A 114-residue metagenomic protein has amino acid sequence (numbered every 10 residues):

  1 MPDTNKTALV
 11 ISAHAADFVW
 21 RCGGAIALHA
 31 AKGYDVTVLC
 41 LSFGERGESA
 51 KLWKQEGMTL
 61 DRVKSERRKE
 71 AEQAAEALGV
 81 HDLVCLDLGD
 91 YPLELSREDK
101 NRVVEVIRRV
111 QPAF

Functional and structural regions predicted by a protein language model:
M1-V110: Active-site rim/loop-helix segments in enzyme catalytic domains that contact anionic ligands
F114: Short, Asp-centered acidic motifs that coordinate Mg2+ and/or phosphate in catalytic or ligand-binding sites
